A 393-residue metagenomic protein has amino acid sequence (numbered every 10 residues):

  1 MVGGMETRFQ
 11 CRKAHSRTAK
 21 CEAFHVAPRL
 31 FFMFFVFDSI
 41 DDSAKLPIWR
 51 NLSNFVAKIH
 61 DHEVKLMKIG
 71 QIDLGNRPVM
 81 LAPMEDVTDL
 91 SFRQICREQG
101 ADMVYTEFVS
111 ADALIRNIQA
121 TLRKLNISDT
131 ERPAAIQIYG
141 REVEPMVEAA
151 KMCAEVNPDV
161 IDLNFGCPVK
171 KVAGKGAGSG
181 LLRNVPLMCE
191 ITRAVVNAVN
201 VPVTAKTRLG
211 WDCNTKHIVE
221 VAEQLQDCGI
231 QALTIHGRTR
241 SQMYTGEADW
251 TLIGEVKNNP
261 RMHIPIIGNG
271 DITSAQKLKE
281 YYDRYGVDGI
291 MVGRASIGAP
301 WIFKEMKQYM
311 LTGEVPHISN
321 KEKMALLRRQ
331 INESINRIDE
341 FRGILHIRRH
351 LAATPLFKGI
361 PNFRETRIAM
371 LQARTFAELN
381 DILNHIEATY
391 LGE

Functional and structural regions predicted by a protein language model:
R8, L52: Short polybasic linear motifs
H25, D41, H60-H62: Acidic/polar hotspots within intrinsically disordered regions
A27-D38: Hydrophobic alpha-helical signal peptides and transmembrane signal-/tail-anchor segments that drive secretory-pathway
N54, K58-E393: Flavin-dependent oxidoreductase catalytic cores
